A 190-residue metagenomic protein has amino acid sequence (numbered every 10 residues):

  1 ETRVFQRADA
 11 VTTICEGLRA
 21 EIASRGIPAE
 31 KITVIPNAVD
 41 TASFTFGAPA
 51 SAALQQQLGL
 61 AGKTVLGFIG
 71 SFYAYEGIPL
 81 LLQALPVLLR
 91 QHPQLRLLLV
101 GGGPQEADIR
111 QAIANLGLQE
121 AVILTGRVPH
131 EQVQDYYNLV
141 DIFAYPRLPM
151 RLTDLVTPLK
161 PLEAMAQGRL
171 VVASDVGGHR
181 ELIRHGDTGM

Functional and structural regions predicted by a protein language model:
E1-V11: Membrane-proximal helix-turn-helix segments that form the acceptor-binding/catalytic region of lipid-linked
F5, R127-V128, D135-V140: Short alpha-helical donor nucleotide-sugar binding micro-motif in glycosyltransferases
G17, A38: Carbohydrate-associated surface elements
T45-G59: A short helix/loop element that forms part of the nucleotide-sugar donor recognition site in Leloir-type
Q55, L60-L85: Conserved donor-binding/catalytic core segment of Leloir-type glycosyltransferases
V100, A107-Q134: Nucleotide-activated donor-binding/catalytic signature segment of Leloir-type glycosyltransferases, i.e., the conserved
Y145, E163-A166, L170-A173: Short hydrophobic beta-strand element within catalytic cores of glycosyltransferases and related nucleotide-activated
L155, D175-G186, M190: Short acidic/histidine- and often glycine-rich active-site loop of Leloir-type glycosyltransferases that engages
